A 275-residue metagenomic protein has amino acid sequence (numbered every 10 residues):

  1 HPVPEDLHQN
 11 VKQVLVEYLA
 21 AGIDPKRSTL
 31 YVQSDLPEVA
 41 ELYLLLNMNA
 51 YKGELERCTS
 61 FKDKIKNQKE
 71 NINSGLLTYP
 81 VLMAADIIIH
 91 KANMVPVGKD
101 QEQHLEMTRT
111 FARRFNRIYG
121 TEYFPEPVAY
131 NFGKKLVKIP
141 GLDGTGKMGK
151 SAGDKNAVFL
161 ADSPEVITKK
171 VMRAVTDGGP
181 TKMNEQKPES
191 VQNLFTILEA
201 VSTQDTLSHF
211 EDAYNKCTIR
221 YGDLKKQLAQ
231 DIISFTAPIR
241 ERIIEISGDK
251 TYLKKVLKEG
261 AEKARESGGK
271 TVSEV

Functional and structural regions predicted by a protein language model:
H1, K91, G98, T218 (+2 more regions): Active-site oxyanion-binding pockets that recognize sulfate/phosphate
H1-A85, R240, I244: N-terminal Rossmann-like or analogous alpha/beta NTP/dinucleotide-binding catalytic cores that position adenine
E5-H8, K12, E102-L105, K254: Non-membrane alpha-helical structural segments and their capping/turn regions in soluble enzymes
A50-E56, I89-P96, S202-F210: Short helix-capping/linker segments at secondary-structure and domain boundaries
R57-C58, A92-N93, G120, G153: A short secondary-structure junction signal
K66-F115, Y119, P140: Internal, conserved structured core segments that host functional sites
Q103, R109-V275: Conserved nucleotide- and phosphate/pyrophosphate-binding catalytic cores in adenylate/nucleotidyl-handling enzymes
